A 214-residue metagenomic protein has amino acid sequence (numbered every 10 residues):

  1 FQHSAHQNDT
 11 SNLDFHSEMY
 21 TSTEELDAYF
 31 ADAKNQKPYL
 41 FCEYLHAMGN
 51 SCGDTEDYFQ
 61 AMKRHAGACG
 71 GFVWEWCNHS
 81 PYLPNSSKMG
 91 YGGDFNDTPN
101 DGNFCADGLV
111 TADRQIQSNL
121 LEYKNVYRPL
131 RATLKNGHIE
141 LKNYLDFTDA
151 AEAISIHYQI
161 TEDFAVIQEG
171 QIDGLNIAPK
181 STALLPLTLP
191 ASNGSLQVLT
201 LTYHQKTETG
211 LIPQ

Functional and structural regions predicted by a protein language model:
F1-E140, Y144-E152, H157-A165: Extended substrate-binding grooves/exosites of carbohydrate-active enzymes
A5, P179-T182: Extracellular polysaccharide-recognition and catalytic grooves
H138-D173, T182-T188, G194-K206: Beta-strand-rich binding/interaction modules
E208-Q214: Short beta-strand elements
